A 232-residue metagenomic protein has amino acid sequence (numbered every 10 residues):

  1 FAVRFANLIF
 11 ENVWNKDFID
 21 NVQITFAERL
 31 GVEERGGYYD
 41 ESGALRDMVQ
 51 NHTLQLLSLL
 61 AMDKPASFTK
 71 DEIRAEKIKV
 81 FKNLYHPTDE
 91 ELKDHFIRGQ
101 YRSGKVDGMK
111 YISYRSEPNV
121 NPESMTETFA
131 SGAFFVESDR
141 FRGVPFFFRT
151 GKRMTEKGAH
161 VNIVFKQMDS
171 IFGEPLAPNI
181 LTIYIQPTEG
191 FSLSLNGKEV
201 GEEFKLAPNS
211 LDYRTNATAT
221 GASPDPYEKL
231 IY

Functional and structural regions predicted by a protein language model:
F1-Y232: Secretory/organelle targeting and membrane-embedding segments
